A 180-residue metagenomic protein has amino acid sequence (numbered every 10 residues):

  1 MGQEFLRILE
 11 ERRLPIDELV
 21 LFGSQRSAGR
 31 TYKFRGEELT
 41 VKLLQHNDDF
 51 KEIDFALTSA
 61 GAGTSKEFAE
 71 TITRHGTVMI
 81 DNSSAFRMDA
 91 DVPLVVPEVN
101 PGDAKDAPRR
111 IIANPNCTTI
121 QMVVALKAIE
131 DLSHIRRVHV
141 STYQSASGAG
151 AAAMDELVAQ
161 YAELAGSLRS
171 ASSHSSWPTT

Functional and structural regions predicted by a protein language model:
G2-W177: N-terminal Rossmann-like NAD(P) cofactor-binding subdomain of oxidoreductases, focused on the glycine-rich
